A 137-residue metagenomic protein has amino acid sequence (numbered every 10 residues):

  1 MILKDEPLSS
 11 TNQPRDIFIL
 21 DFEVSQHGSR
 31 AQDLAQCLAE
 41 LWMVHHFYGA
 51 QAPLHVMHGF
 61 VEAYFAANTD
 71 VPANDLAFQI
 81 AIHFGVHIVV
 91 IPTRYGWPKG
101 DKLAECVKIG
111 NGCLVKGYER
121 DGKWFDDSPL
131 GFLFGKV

Functional and structural regions predicted by a protein language model:
M1, N74-I91: Charged interaction patches that mediate protein-protein contacts
M1-Q32: Active-site acidic catalytic loop and adjacent metal/ATP-binding pocket of ATP-dependent phosphoryl transfer enzymes
K4-Q13, V44-G49, D70-V71: Alpha-helix termini
E23-S25, N68-Q79: Acidic, serine/threonine- and proline-rich low-complexity regulatory regions
Q26-S29, A52, I80: Short amphipathic alpha-helical molecular recognition features
A31-T69, V86-K102: Active-site activation/catalytic loop segments of kinase-like enzymes and analogous catalytic loops in related
V71, G85-V137: ATP/Mg2+ or Mg2+-diphosphate-binding catalytic cores that bind nucleotide phosphates or diphosphates via glycine-rich
